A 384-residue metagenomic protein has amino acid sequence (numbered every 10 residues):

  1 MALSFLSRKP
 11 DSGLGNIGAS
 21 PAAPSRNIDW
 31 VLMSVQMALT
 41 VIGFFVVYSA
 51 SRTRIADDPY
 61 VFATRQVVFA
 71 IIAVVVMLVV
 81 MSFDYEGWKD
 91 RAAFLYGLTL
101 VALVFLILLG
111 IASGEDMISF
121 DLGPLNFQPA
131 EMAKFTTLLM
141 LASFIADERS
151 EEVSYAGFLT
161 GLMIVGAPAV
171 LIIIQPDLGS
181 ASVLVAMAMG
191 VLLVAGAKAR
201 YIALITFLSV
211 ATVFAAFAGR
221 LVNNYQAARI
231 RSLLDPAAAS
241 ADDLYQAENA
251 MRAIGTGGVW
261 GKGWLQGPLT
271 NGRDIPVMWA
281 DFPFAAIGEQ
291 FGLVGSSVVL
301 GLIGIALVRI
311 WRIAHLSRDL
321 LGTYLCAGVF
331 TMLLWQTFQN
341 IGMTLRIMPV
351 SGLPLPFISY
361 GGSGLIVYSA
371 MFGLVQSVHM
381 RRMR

Functional and structural regions predicted by a protein language model:
A2-A19, Q336-R384: A juxtamembrane structural motif centered on a specific transmembrane helix
P21-Q36: N-terminal membrane topogenic signal
A22-R26, V153, G157-F158, G272-I275 (+1 more regions): Helix-boundary and loop/linker segments of multi-pass membrane transporters
P24, R220, A237-S240, R273 (+1 more regions): Hydrophobic alpha-helical scaffolding
L32-S49, T53-E248, A285-L345, A370-L374: Hydrophobic alpha-helical transmembrane segments of multi-pass inner membrane proteins, especially in bacterial systems
G123-A133, I174-P176, G258, K262 (+1 more regions): Glycine/serine-rich anion-binding loops at beta->alpha junctions that coordinate negatively charged ligand groups
V183-L184, L265-N271, L302, T344-G352 (+1 more regions): Re-entrant/interfacial helical elements at transmembrane boundaries that shape and gate the permeation pathway
I254, G258-V294, S317, L321: Long extracytoplasmic/lumenal interhelical loops at the membrane interface of multi-pass membrane proteins
